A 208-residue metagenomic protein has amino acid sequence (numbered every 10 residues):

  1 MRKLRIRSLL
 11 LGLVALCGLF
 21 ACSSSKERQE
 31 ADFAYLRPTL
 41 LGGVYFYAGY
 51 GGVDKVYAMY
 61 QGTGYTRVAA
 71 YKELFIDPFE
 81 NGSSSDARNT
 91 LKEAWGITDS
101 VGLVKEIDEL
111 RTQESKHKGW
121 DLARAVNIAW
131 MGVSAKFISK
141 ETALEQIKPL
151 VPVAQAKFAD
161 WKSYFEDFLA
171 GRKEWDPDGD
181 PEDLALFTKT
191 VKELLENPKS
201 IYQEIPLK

Functional and structural regions predicted by a protein language model:
M1-L10: Bacterial N-terminal signal peptides that target proteins for export
G12-L16: Non-catalytic accessory regions used for complex assembly or targeting
G18-A21: C-terminal motif of bacterial Sec signal peptides marking the signal peptidase cleavage site
S25-V133, F137-K208: Polar/charged low-complexity regulatory segments
